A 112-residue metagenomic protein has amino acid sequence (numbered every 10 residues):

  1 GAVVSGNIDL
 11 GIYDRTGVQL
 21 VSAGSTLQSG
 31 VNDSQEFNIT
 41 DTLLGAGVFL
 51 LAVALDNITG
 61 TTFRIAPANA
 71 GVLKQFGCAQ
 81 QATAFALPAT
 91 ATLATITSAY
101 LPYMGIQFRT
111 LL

Functional and structural regions predicted by a protein language model:
G1: Short amphipathic, basic-aromatic surface patches that mediate peripheral association with negatively charged
V4-A79: Aromatic- and Gly/Pro-enriched, solvent-exposed loop/edge beta-strand patches characteristic of beta-rich domains
A54-L112: Short, surface-exposed beta-strand/loop patches at domain edges that form aromatic-rich interfacial subsites
